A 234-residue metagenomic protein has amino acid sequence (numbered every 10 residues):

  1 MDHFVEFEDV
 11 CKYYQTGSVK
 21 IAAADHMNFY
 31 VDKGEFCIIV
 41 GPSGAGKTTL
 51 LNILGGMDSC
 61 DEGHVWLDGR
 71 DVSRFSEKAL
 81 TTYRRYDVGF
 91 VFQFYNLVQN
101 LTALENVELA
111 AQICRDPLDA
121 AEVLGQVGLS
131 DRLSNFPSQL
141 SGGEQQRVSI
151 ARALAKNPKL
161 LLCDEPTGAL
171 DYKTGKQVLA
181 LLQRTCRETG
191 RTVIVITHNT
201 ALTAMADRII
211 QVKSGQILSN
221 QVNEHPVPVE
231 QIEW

Functional and structural regions predicted by a protein language model:
H3-M205, I209-V212: ABC family nucleotide-binding domain
Q216-W234: Conserved beta-strand-loop-alpha-helix hinge in the C-terminal portion of ABC ATPase nucleotide-binding domains
